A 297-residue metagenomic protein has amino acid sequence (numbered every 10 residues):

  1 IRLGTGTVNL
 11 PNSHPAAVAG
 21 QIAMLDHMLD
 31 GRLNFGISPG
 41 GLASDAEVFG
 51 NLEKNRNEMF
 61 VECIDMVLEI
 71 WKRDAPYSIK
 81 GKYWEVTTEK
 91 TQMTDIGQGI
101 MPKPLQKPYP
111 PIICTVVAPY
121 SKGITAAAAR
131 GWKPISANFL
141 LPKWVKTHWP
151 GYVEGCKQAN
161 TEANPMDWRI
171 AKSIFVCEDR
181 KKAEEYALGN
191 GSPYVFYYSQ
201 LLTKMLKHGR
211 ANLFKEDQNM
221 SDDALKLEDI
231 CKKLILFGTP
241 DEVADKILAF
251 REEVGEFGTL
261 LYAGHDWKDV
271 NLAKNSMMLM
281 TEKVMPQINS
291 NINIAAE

Functional and structural regions predicted by a protein language model:
I1-E297: Active-site-adjacent structural elements that line small-molecule/cofactor binding pockets in enzymes
